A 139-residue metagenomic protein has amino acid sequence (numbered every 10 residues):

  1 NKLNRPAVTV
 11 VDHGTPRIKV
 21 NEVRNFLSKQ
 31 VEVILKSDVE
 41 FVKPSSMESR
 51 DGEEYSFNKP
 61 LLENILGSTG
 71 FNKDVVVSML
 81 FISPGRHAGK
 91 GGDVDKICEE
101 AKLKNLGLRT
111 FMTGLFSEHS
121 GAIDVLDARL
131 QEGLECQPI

Functional and structural regions predicted by a protein language model:
N1-I139: Active-site-proximal alpha-helix that buttresses catalytic centers in soluble enzyme cores
